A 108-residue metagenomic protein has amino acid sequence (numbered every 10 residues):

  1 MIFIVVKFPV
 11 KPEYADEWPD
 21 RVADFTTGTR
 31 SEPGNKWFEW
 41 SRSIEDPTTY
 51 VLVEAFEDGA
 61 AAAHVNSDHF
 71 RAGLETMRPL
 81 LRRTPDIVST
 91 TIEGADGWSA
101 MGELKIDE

Functional and structural regions predicted by a protein language model:
M1-I2, D16-E17, E32-G34: Short, flexible segments with low predicted structural confidence
I2-P9, E39-S67, D107: Short, well-ordered beta-strand segments in beta-rich or mixed alpha/beta enzyme and ligand-binding folds
P9-W18: Short, surface-exposed ligand-recognition loops at beta-strand->loop->(often short) alpha-helix junctions that present
A15, R71, G94-A95: Alpha-helix N-cap/helix-start and coil->helix boundary motif
P19-A23: Short amphipathic alpha-helical segment that frequently serves as the phosphate-/nucleotide-binding helix
D24-K36, A55-S89: An amphipathic, aromatic/His-enriched active-site/gating alpha helix that lines ligand/cofactor pockets
E39-T48, E75-E108: Glycine-rich beta-strand-turn "strand-cap" elements at beta-sheet edges
